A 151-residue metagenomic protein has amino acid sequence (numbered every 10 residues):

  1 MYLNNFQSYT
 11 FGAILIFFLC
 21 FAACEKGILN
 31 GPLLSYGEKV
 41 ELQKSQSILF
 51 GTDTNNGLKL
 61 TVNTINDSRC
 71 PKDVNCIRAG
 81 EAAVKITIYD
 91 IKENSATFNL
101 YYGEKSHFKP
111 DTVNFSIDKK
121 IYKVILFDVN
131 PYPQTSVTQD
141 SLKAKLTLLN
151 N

Functional and structural regions predicted by a protein language model:
Y2-F11: Bacterial N-terminal signal peptides that target proteins for export
F11-G12, T64: Generic detector of short alpha-helix boundary/capping microenvironments and adjacent low-complexity segments
C20-A23: C-terminal motif of bacterial Sec signal peptides marking the signal peptidase cleavage site
E25-N151: Surface-exposed, beta-sheet-biased, low-hydrophobicity segments with strongly acidic/polar composition
